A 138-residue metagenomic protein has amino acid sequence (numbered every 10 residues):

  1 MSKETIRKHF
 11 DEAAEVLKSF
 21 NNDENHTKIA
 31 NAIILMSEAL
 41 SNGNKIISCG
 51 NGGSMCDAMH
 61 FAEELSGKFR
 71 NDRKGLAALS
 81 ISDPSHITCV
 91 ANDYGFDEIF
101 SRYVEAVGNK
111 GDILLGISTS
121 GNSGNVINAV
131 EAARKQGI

Functional and structural regions predicted by a protein language model:
M1-E24: Generic N-terminal amphipathic, Lys/Arg-enriched alpha-helix
K18-H26, L114-S123: Short, glycine-rich nucleotide/cofactor-binding loops
I34-G108: Glycine-rich, small/polar surface segments that engage phosphate groups of diverse ligands
L35, A129-V130: Aromatic/hydrophobic pocket-lining residues that form π-stacking "cages" and hydrophobic walls in ligand
N44, D112, I138: Glycine-centered, small-residue-biased loops immediately flanking beta-strands in adenine/cofactor-binding cores
S54-M59, N122-A129: Short glycine/serine/threonine-rich phosphate/pyrophosphate-binding segments that cradle anionic phosphate groups
V130-Q136: Surface-exposed amphipathic alpha-helices with a cationic face
